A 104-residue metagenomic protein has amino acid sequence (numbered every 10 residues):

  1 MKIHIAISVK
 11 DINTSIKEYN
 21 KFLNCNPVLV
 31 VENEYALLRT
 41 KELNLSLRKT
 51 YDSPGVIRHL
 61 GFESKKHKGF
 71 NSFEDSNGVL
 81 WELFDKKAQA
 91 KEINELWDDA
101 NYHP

Functional and structural regions predicted by a protein language model:
M1-N13, R58-L60, I93-P104: N-terminal beta-strand motif that seeds the catalytic metal site of vicinal oxygen chelate
A6-L45: Core segments of cupin and vicinal oxygen chelate
L29-V31, S64-H67: Short solvent-exposed loop/turn micro-motifs enriched in small/polar/acidic residues
E34-A36, V56-R58, G69-N71: Short beta-strand micro-motifs in enzyme catalytic cores
K41-L45, D52-G55, H67: Short, charged/polar surface micro-motifs in flexible loops or helix N-caps
S46, H59-S64: Short, hydrophobic beta-strand segments that form beta-sheet elements in well-ordered domains
K65-P104: Vicinal oxygen chelate
